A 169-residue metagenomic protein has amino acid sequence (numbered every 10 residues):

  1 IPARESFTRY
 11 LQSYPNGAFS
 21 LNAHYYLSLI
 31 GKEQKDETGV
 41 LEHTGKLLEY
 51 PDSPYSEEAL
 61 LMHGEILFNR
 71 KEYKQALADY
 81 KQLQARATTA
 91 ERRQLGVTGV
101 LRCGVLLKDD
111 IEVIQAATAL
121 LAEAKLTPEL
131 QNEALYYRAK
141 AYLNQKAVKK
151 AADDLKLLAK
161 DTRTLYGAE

Functional and structural regions predicted by a protein language model:
I1-E169: Acidic, polar-rich low-complexity tracts and alpha-helical solenoid repeat scaffolds
